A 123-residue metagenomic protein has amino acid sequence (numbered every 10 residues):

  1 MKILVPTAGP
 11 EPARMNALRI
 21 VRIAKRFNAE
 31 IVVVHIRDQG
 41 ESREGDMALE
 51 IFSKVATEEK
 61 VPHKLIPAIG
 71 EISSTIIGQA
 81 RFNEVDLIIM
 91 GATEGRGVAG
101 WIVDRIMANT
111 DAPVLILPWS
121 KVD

Functional and structural regions predicted by a protein language model:
M1-D46, T57-E59, N109: Small/aliphatic-rich secondary-structure junction motif
V21, S53, D104: Active-site phosphate/pyrophosphate- and oxyanion-stabilizing loops and adjacent acidic/basic residues in soluble
V32-V34, K64-A68, L115-L117: General small-molecule cofactor/ligand-binding pocket signal
I51-K64: A glycine-rich helix N-cap at a beta->alpha junction
E71-I77, I102: Short acidic active-site motifs
F82-D123: Gly/Ser-rich helix-loop-strand patches that form or flank binding pockets for ribonucleotide-derived cofactors
